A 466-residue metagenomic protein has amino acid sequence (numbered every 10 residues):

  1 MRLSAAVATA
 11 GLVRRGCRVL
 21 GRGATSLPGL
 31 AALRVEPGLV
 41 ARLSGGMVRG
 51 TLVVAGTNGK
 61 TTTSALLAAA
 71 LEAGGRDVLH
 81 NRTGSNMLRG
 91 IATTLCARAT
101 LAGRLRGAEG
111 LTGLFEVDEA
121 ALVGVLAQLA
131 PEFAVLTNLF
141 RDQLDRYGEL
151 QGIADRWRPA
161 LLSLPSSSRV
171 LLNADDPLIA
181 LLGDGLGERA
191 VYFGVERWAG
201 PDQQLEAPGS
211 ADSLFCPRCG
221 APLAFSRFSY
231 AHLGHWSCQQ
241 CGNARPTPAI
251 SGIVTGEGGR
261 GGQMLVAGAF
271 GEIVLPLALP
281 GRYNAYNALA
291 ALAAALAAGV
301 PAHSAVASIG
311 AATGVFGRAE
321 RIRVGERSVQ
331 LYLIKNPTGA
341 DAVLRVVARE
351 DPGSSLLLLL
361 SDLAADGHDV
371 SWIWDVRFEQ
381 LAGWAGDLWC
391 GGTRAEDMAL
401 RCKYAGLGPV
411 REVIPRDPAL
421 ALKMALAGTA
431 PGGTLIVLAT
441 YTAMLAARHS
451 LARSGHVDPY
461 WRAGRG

Functional and structural regions predicted by a protein language model:
M1-L27, S213, G220, Y230-R245 (+2 more regions): ATP-dependent carboxylate-amine ligase
R2-G194, W198-A207, A211-F215: Phosphate-binding loop of NTP-binding sites
A31, E72, G271, L296 (+1 more regions): Short polybasic/polar patches that bind polyanions
R49, A108-E109, V135-L136, F140-R327: Acidic, Mg2+-coordinating active-site environments of NTP-dependent enzymes
N58-T62, A285, L289, T442: Residue-level detector of alpha-helix initiation sites
L67, L71, I91-L95, A288-A298 (+2 more regions): Buried hydrophobic packing segments
E72, A180-D184, L265, A399 (+2 more regions): Class I S-adenosyl-L-methionine
G90, V123-V125, D145-R146, L181-G183 (+7 more regions): Short glycine-/acidic-enriched loop or helix-start segments at secondary-structure transitions that form or flank
